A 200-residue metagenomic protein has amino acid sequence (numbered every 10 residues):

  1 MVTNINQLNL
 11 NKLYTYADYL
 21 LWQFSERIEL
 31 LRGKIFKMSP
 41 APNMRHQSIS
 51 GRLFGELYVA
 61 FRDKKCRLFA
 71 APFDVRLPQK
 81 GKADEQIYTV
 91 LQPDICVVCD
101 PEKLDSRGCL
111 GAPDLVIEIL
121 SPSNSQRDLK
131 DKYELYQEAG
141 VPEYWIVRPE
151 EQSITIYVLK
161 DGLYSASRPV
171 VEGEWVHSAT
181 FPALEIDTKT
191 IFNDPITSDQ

Functional and structural regions predicted by a protein language model:
M1-Q200: Gly/Pro/Ser/Thr-rich low-complexity, intrinsically disordered segments predominantly at protein N-termini
